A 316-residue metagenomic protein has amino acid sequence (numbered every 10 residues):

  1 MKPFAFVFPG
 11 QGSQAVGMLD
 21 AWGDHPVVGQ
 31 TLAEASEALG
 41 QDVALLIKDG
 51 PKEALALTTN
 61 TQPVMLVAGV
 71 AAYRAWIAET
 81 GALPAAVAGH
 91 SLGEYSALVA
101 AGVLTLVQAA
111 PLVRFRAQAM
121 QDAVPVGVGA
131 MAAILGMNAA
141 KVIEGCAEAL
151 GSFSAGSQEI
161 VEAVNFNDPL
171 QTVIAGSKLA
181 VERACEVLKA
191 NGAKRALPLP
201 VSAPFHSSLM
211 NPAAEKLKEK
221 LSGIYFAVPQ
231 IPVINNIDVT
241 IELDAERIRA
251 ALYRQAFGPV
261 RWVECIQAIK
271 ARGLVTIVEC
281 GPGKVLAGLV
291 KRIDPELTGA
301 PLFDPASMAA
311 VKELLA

Functional and structural regions predicted by a protein language model:
K2-I143, A147, S152, T276-A310: FabD-like malonyl-/acyl-CoA
Q11-S13, L39, A101-G258: Alpha/beta catalytic cores of group-transfer enzymes, especially the acyltransferase/condensing modules of polyketide
A180-E182, K220, G273, E296-L297 (+1 more regions): NAD(P)-dependent dehydrogenase/reductase Rossmann-like domain
L199-V201, K270, P301-F303: Short glycine-rich catalytic loops that host catalytic nucleophiles or stabilize transition states across multiple
F257-L274: A short, acidic, amphipathic alpha-helical segment used as a generic capping/interface helix at domain edges
